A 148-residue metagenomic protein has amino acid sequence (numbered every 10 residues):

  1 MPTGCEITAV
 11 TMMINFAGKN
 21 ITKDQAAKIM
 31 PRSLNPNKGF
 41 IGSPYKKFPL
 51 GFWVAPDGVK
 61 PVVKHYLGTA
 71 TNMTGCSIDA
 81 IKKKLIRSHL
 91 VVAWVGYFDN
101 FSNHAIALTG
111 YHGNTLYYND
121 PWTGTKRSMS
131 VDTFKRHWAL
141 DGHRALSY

Functional and structural regions predicted by a protein language model:
M1-L34: Active-site nucleophile-adjacent alpha helix/oxyanion-hole segment immediately C-terminal to the catalytic cysteine
I14-N15, K28-Y148: Conserved active-site-adjacent core of cysteine acyl-enzyme catalytic domains
